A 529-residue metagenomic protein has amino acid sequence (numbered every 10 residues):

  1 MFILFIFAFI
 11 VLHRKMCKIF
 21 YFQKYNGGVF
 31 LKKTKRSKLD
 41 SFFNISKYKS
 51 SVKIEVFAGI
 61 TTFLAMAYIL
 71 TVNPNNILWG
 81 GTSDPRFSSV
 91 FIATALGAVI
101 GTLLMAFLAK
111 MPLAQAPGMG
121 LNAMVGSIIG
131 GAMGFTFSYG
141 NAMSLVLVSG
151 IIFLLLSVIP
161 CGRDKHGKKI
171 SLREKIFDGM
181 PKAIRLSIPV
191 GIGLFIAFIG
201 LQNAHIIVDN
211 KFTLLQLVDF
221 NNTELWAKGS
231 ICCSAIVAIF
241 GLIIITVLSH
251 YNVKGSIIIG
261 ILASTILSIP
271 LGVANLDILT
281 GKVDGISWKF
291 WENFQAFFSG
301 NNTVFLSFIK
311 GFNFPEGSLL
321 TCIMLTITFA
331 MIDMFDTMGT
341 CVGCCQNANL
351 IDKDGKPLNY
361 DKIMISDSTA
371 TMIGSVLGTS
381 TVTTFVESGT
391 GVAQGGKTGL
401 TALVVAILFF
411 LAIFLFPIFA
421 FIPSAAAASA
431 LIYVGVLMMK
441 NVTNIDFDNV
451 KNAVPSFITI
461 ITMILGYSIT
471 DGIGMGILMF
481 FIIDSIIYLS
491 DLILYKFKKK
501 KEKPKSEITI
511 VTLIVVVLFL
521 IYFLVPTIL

Functional and structural regions predicted by a protein language model:
M1-R14, I19-Y21: Hydrophobic alpha-helical signal peptides and transmembrane signal-/tail-anchor segments that drive secretory-pathway
K32-F91, V218-E224, I261-Y360, K499-K501: Helix-loop-helix hairpins and the membrane-proximal interhelical loops of multi-pass alpha-helical transport proteins
K35-N73, G97-A98, G118-S127, G131-I192 (+1 more regions): Helix-loop-helix junctions within the multi-pass membrane cores of secondary transporters/permeases
K49, K53, F240, I323-I327 (+3 more regions): Alpha-helical membrane-protein architecture signal
V56, N76, I176, G255 (+3 more regions): Residue-level signature of catalytic and energy-coupling elements of molecular machines, predominantly ATP/GTP-dependent
R86-G118, M124-I129: Active-site cofactor/substrate anionic-group-binding motifs, chiefly glycine- and Lys/Arg-rich phosphate-binding loops
G101-L113, T246-N252, T328-D336, D367-L377 (+3 more regions): Transmembrane alpha-helix interface/packing and boundary motifs in multi-pass membrane proteins, characterized by
F135, G140-I266, L403-L529: Membrane-embedded alpha-helical modules
